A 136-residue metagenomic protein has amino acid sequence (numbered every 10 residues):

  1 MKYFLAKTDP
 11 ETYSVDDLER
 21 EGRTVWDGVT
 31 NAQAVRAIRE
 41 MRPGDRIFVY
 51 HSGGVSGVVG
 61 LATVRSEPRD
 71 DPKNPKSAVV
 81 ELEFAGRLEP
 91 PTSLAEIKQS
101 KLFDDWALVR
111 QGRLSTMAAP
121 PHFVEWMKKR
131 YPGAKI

Functional and structural regions predicted by a protein language model:
M1-P43, Y131-I136: Compositionally biased, charged N-terminal/linker segments
K2, G22, P43-D45, V58-G60 (+1 more regions): A generic structural signal for short beta-strands and their flanking turns/coil linkers
E11-Y13, E89, V124-W126: Short, acidic Gly/Pro/Ser/Thr-rich loop/turn segments
Y13-D16, S56-G60, P72: Short acidic/glycine-rich loop or secondary-structure boundary segments that cap or lie
F48-V49, T63: Hydrophobic beta-strand signal
Y50-S56: Short, charged beta-turn/beta-strand-edge "cap" motif at the junction between a beta-strand and an adjacent loop
L61-M117, P121: Aromatic- and Lys/Arg-enriched surface recognition patch
A119-I136: Charged phosphate-binding loop/patch that engages nucleotide di/tri-phosphates or the phosphate backbone of nucleic
